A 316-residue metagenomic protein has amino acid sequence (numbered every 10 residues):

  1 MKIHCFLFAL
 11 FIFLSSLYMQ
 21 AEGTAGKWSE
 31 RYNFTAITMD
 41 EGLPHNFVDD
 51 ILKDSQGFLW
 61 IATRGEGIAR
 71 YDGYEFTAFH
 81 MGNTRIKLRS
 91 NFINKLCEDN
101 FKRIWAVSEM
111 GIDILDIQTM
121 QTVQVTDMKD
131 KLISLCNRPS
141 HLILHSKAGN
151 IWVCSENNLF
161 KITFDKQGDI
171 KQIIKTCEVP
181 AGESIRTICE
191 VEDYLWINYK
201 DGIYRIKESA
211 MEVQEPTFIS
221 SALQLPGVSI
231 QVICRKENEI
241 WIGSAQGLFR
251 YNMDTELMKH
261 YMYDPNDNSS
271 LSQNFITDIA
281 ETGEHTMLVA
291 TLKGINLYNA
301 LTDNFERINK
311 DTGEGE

Functional and structural regions predicted by a protein language model:
M1-E316: Carboxylate-rich, polar loop motifs that coordinate divalent cations or form catalytic acidic clusters
